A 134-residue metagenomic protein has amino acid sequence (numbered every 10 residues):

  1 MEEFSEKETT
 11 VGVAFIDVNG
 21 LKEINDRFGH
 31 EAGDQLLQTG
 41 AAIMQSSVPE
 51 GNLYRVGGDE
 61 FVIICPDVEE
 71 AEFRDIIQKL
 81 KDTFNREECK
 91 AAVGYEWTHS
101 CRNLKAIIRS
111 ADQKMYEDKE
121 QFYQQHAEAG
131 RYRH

Functional and structural regions predicted by a protein language model:
M1-G12, N19-S46, Y54-G58, V62-I63 (+3 more regions): Conserved long alpha-helical elements within nucleotide-processing catalytic cores of c-di-GMP signaling and class III
V11, F28, G94-E96, Q125: Flexible, nucleotide-binding loop/lid elements of kinase catalytic cores
A14, I64, G94: Conserved Rossmann-like nucleotide-binding pocket used by diverse enzymes that bind dinucleotide cofactors
I63-V68, W97-H99: Short beta-strand-to-loop capping motifs
R74-K81, N85, E96-H134: Catalytic-core segments of nucleotide cyclases and related cyclic-nucleotide turnover enzymes
E87-A92: PAS and PAS-like sensory/regulatory domains
